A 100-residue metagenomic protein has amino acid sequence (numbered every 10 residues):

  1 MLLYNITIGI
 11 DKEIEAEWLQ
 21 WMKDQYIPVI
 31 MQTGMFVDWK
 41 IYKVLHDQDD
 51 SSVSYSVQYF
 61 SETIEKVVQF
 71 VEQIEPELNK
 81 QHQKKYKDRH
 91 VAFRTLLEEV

Functional and structural regions predicted by a protein language model:
L3-G9, Y42-Q73: Short, well-ordered beta-strand segments in beta-rich or mixed alpha/beta enzyme and ligand-binding folds
E15-I41, E77-K80: Short amphipathic alpha-helical segments
Q25, Q73-I74, K85: Alpha-helix boundary/capping residues
K40-D50, Q81-V100: Glycine-rich beta-strand-turn "strand-cap" elements at beta-sheet edges
